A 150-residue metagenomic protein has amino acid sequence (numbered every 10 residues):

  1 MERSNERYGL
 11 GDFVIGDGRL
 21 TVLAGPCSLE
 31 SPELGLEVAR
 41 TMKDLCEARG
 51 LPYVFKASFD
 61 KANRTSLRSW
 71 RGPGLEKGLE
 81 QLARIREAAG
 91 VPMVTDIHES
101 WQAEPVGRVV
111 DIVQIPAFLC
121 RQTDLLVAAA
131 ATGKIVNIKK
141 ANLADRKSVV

Functional and structural regions predicted by a protein language model:
M1-V22: N-terminal amphipathic alpha-helix/helix-capping segment at the start of soluble metabolic enzymes
G25, F55, V106, I138: Conserved, mostly hydrophobic/aromatic
P26-G35, Y53-L75: Glycine-rich, proline-tolerant flexible connector loops at the mouths of alpha/beta enzymes
C27-R40, K139-S148: Active-site glycine- and acidic-residue-rich loops that bind and position anionic ligands or nucleotide-like cofactors
M42-R49, R68-V94, A129-I135: Alpha-helix-loop-beta-strand connector modules within alpha/beta enzyme cores
L51-S58, P92-I97: Short beta-strand segments at enzyme active-site cores
F55, V149-V150: Conserved small/polar residues in nucleotide/adenosyl-binding loops
P73-G74, A88-Q102, D111-D124, I135-R146: Catalytic beta/alpha-barrel core
